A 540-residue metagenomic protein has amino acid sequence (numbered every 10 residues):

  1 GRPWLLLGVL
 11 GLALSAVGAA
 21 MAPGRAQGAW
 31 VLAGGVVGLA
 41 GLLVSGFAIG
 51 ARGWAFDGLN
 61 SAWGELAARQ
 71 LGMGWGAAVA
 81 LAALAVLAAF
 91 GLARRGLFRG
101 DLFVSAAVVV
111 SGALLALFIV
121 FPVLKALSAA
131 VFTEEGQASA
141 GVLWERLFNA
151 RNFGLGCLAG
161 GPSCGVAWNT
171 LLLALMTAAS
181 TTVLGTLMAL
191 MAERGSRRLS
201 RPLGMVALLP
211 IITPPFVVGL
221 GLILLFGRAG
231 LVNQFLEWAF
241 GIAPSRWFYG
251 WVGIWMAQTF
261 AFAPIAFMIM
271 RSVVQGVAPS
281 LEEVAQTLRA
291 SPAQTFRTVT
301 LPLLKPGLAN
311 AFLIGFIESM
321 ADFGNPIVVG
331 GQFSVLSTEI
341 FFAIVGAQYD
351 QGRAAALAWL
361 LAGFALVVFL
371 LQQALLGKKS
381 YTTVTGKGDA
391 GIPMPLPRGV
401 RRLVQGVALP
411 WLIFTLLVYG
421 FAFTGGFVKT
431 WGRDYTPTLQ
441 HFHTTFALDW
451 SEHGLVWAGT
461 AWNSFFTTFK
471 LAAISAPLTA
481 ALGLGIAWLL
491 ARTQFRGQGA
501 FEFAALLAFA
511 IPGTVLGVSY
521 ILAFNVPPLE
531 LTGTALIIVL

Functional and structural regions predicted by a protein language model:
G1-F98, V400-R401: Transmembrane alpha-helices
G1-L5, G34-G53, Q70-V79, V104-Q137 (+6 more regions): Membrane-water interface segments at the C-terminal ends of transmembrane alpha-helices in multi-pass inner-membrane
L12, G18-W30, L81-L102, R197-S200 (+8 more regions): C-terminal transmembrane helix and the adjacent membrane-cytosol boundary/short C-terminal tail of inner/organellar
R52-A55, A82-G91, Q332-R353: Long, highly hydrophobic alpha-helical transmembrane signal-anchor segments
E135, W144-A150, S291, S380-P395 (+1 more regions): Juxtamembrane inter-helical linkers in multi-pass membrane proteins
S139-L143, V252, L336, I340 (+1 more regions): Activation loop
L224, F323-Q348, W431-P437: Glycine-rich helix-loop "coupling/hinge" segments at transmembrane-helix boundaries in multipass transporters
